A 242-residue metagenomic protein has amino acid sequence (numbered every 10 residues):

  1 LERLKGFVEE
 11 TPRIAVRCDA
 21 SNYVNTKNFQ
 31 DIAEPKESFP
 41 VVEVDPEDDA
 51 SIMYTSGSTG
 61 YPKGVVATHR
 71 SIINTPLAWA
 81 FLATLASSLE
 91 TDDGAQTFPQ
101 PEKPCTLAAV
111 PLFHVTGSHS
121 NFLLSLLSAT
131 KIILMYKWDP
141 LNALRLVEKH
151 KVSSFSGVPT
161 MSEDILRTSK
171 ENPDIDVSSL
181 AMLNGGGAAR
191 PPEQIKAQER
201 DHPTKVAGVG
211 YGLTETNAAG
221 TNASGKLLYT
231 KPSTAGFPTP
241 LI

Functional and structural regions predicted by a protein language model:
L1-E2, K63-V66, A108, K131-K137 (+1 more regions): Short beta-strand->loop structural element characteristic of the AMP-binding/adenylate-forming
R3-D49, Y61, I73: ANL superfamily adenylate-forming
K36-Y54, Y61, T91, Q96-C105: Conserved pre-ATP/AMP-binding loop-to-beta segment of ANL
E43-V44, P232-T239: Short Gly/Pro-enriched turn/cap motifs at secondary-structure boundaries
D49, T55-S58, T106, L112 (+5 more regions): Conserved S/T- and glycine-rich ATP-binding loop of Class I adenylate-forming
A50-A78, A86: Conserved AMP-binding A3 loop
I73-C105, F113-S153, T168: Conserved AMP-binding/adenylation subdomain of ANL enzymes
L127, V152-G157, T168-K231, P240: Gly/Ser/Thr-rich phosphate-binding loop
